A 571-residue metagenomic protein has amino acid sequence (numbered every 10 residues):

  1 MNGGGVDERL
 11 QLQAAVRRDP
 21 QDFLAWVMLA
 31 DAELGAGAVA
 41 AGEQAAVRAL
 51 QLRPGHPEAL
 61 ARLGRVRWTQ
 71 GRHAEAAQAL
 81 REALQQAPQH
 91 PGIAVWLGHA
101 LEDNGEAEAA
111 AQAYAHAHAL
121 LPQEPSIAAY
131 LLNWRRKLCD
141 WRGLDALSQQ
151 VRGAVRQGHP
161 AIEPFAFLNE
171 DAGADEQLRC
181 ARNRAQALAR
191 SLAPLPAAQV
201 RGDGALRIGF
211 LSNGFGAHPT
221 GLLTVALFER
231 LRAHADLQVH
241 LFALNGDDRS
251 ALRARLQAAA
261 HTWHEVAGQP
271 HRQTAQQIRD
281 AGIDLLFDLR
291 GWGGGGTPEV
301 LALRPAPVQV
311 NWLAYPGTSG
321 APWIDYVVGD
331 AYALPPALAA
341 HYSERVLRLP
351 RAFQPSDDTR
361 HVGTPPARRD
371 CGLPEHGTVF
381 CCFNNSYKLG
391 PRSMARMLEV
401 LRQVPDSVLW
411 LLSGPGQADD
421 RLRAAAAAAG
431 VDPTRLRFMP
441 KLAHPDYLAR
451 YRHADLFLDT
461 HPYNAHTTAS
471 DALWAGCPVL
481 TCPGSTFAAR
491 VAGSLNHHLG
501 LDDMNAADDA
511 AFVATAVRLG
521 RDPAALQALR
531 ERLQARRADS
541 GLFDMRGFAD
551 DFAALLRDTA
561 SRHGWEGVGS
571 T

Functional and structural regions predicted by a protein language model:
M1-P374, N385, A395, A424-A429 (+4 more regions): Alpha-helical solenoid repeat scaffolds of the TPR/TPR-like class and their adjacent stem/linker regions that mediate
L60, D236-Q238, L398-A428, P433: A conserved nucleotide-sugar
L211, F383-N384, L412, M439: Short hydrophobic "strand-cap" motifs at the C-terminus of beta-strands
E265-A267, P433-A443, H461: Active-site donor-binding acidic/aromatic loop of nucleotide-activated sugar and phosphosugar transferases involved
R290, D459-A465, P483: Short Ser/Thr-rich beta->loop micro-motif in glycosyltransferases that lines and helps position the nucleotide-sugar
A472-W474, H497: Short alpha-helix at the nucleotide-sugar/activated-sugar donor binding site of glycosyltransferases and closely
P478-F487: Short hydrophobic beta-strand element within catalytic cores of glycosyltransferases and related nucleotide-activated
A489-G500: Short acidic/histidine- and often glycine-rich active-site loop of Leloir-type glycosyltransferases that engages
